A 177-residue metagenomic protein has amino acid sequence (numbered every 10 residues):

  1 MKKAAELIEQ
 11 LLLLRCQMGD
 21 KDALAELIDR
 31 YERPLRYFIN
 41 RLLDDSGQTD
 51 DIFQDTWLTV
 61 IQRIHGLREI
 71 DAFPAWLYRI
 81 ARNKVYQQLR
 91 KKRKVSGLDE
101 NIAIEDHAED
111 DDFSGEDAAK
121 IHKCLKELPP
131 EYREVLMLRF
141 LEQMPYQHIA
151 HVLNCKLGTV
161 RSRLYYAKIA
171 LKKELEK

Functional and structural regions predicted by a protein language model:
M1-K3, Q17-E26, R36-D55, L157 (+1 more regions): Short, charged helix-capping/linker segments at alpha-helix termini
M1-L14, E26, K123-E131, Q147 (+2 more regions): Intrinsic, short, N-terminal disordered tails of RNA polymerase sigma-factor systems
A5-E9, Q87, K94-L125, P145: Internal acidic/polar
Q17-M18, D44, W57-A72, K91-R93: Sigma70-family region 2
Y37, D51-L58, D71-N83: Structural recognition of an alpha-helix C-terminal capping motif at a helix-to-coil junction
H65-E69, R79-D99, S114, Y166: Arg/Lys-rich amphipathic alpha helix in sigma70-family domain 2
A75, R82, Y86, Y132 (+2 more regions): DNA-recognition helix of helix-turn-helix
V135-R139: A short pre-motif secondary-structure segment
